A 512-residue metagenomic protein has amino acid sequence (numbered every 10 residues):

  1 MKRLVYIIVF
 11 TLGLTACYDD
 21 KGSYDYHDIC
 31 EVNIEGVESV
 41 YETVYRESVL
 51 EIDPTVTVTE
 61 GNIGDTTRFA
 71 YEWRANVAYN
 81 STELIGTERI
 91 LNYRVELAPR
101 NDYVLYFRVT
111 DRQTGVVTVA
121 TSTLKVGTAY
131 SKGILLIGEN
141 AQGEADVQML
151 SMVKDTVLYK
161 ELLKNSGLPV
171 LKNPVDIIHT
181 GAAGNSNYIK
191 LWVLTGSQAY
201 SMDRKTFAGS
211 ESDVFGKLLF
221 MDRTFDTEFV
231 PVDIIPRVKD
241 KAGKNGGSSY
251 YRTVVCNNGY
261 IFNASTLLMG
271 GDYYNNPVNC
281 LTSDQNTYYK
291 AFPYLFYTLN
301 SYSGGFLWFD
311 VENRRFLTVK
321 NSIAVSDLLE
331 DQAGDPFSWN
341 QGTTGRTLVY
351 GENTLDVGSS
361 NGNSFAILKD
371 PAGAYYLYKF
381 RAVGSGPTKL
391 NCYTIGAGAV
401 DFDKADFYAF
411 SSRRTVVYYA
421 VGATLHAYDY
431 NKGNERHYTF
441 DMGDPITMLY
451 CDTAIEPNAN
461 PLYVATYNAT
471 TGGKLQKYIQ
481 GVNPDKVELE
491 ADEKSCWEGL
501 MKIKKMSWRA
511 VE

Functional and structural regions predicted by a protein language model:
K2-V9: Sec-dependent signal peptide recognition, specifically the positively charged N-region followed immediately by
G13-A16: C-terminal motif of bacterial Sec signal peptides marking the signal peptidase cleavage site
Y18-E161, A454-A459, Y467-E512: Acidic/polar, low-complexity intrinsically disordered N-terminal segments immediately downstream of a Sec signal
E144-V147, A199, Y375, L425-H426: Structural signal for beta-propeller blades
T156-V157, L162-P169, N185-F407, S412 (+4 more regions): Preference for solvent-exposed, low-hydrophobicity sequence contexts
D176-H179, F407, M448, K505: Conserved beta-strand position repeated once per blade in WD40 beta-propeller domains
P371-G473: Intrinsically disordered, low-complexity segments enriched in Gly and acidic/Ser/Thr residues that form flexible
